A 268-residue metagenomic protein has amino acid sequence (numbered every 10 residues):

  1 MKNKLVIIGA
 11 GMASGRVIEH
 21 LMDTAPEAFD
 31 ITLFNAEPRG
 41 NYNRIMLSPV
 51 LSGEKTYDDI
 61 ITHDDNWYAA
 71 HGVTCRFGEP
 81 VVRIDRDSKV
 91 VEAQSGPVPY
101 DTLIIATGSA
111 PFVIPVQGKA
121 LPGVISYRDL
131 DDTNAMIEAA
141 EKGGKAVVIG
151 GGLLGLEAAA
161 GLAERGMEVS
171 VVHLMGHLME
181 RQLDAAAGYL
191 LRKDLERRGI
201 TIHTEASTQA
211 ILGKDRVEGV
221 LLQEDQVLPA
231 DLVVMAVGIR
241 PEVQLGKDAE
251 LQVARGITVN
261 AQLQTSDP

Functional and structural regions predicted by a protein language model:
M1-T74, G161-L183: Beta1-alpha1 glycine-rich phosphate/pyrophosphate-binding loop at the start of Rossmann-like nucleotide-binding domains
I8, V81, V98-G108, L228-G238: Short hydrophobic core segments
M12-R16, P38, S109-P111, D131 (+3 more regions): Residue-level detector of alpha-helix initiation sites
I61, K145, G155-L212: Rossmann-like dinucleotide-binding cores of NAD(P)H-dependent redox enzymes
F77-K89, T204-R216: A conserved short coil-to-beta-strand element within the FAD-binding core of flavoproteins
A93-G96, Q223-D225: Glycine-centered tight beta-turn/hairpin loop motif at sheet-sheet or coil-to-beta transitions
T107-R165, V259: Glycine-rich dinucleotide-binding loop and its adjacent helix/turn
A120-G143, D215-L221, V227-P268: FAD-site-proximal beta/loop scaffold in flavoenzymes
